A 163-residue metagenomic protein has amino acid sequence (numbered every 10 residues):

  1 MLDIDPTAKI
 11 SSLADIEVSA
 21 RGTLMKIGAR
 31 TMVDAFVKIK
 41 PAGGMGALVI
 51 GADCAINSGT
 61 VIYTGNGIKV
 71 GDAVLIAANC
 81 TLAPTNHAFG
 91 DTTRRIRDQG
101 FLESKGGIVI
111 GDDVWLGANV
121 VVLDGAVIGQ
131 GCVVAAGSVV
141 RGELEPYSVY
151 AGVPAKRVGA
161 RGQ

Functional and structural regions predicted by a protein language model:
M1-I10: A transmembrane-helix-recognition feature enriched in membrane-embedded lipid enzymes and envelope glyco-/phospholipid
S12-V122, V153, R161-G162: Flexible, glycine/small-residue-enriched loop-and-beta-strand segment within the central core of proteins
G125-A151, A155: C-terminal/domain-terminus segments
V158: Cysteine-centered loop/knuckle micro-motif
